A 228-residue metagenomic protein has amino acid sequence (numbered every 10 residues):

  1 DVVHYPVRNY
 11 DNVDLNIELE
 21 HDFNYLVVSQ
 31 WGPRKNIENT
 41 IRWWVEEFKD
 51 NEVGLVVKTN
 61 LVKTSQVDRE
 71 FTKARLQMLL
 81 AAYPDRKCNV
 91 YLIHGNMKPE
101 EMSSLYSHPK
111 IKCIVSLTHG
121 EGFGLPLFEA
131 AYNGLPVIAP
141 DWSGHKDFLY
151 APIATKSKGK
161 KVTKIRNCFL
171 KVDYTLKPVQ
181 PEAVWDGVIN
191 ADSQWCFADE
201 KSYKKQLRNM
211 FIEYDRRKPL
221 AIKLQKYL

Functional and structural regions predicted by a protein language model:
P6: Carbohydrate-associated surface elements
Y10-N24, F48-N51: Nucleotide-sugar donor-binding and catalytic loop/hinge architecture of NDP-sugar-dependent glycosyltransferases
E18-K35, I41-W44, L55-V57: Conserved donor-binding/catalytic core segment of Leloir-type glycosyltransferases
Q66-H108, K112-C113: Nucleotide-activated donor-binding/catalytic signature segment of Leloir-type glycosyltransferases, i.e., the conserved
S103, F128-Y132, P136, S143-D147: Short alpha-helical segment that forms part of, or immediately flanks, the ligand-binding pocket in carbohydrate-active
S104-G122, Y132-L135: Acidic donor-binding loop of glycosyltransferase active sites
P136-A139, L149-Y150, K156-V162, N167-L170: Short hydrophobic beta-strand element within catalytic cores of glycosyltransferases and related nucleotide-activated
S202-N209, R216-L228: A short, well-ordered alpha-helix in the C-terminal region of glycosyltransferases
